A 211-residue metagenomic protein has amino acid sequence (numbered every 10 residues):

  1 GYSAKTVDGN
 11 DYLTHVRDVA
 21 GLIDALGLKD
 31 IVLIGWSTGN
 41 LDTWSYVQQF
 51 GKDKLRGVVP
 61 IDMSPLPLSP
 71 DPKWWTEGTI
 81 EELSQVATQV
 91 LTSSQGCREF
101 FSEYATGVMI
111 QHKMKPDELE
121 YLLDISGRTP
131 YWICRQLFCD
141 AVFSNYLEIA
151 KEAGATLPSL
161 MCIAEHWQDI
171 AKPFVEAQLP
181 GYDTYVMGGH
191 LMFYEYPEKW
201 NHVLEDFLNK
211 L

Functional and structural regions predicted by a protein language model:
G1-T38, V47-G51, H202: Active-site loop/oxyanion-hole signature of alpha/beta-hydrolase fold enzymes
N10, T14, T129, E195: Residue-level signal for the nucleotide or nucleotide-sugar donor/cofactor binding architecture
V32-Q48, D53, G57, L66 (+2 more regions): A structural preference for long, well-packed, hydrophobic secondary-structure segments
L33, P60, S159-I163: Structural beta-sheet core signal
W44, Q48-Q49, K54-S93: Flexible "cap/lid" loop of the alpha/beta hydrolase fold
S69-G78, L91-E152: Conserved alpha/beta-hydrolase catalytic His-Asp/Glu region
G127-M187, F193: Conserved serine/cysteine hydrolase catalytic core
G181-L211: Catalytic active-site module of serine/aspartate enzymes centered on a nucleophile-bearing elbow/loop
